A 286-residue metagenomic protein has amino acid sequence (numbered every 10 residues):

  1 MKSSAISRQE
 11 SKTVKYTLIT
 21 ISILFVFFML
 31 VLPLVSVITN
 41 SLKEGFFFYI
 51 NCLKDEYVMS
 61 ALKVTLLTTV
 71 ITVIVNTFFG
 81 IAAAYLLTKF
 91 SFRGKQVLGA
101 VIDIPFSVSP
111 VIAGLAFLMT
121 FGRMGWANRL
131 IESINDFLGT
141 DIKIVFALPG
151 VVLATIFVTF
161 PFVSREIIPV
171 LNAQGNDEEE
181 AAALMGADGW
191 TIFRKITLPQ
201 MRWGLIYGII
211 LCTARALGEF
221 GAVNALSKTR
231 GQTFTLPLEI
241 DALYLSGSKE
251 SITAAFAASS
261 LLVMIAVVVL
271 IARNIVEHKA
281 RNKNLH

Functional and structural regions predicted by a protein language model:
S3-E10, I71-D103, L115, M119-F121 (+2 more regions): Transmembrane-helix boundary motif in ABC transporter permease subunits
R8, F46-K54, M59, K95 (+3 more regions): Membrane-interfacial helix termini and adjacent extracytoplasmic/periplasmic loops of multi-pass transporters
R8-Q9, V37-I74, K89-F90, L243-I252: Periplasmic/extracellular loop-to-transmembrane helix junction in inner-membrane transport proteins
E10-V14, E56, V223-I275: Interhelical loop and adjacent transmembrane-helix boundary motif in polytopic membrane transport permeases
T13, T17-I21, L32, S36-V37 (+4 more regions): C-terminal transmembrane helix and the adjacent membrane-cytosol boundary/short C-terminal tail of inner/organellar
T20-S22, I74, I104, L153 (+2 more regions): Transmembrane alpha-helices
F28, K63, L67-F79, A83 (+3 more regions): Hydrophobic alpha-helical transmembrane segments of multipass integral membrane proteins, especially permease/channel
V108-G114: Transmembrane alpha-helices and adjacent helix-loop boundaries
